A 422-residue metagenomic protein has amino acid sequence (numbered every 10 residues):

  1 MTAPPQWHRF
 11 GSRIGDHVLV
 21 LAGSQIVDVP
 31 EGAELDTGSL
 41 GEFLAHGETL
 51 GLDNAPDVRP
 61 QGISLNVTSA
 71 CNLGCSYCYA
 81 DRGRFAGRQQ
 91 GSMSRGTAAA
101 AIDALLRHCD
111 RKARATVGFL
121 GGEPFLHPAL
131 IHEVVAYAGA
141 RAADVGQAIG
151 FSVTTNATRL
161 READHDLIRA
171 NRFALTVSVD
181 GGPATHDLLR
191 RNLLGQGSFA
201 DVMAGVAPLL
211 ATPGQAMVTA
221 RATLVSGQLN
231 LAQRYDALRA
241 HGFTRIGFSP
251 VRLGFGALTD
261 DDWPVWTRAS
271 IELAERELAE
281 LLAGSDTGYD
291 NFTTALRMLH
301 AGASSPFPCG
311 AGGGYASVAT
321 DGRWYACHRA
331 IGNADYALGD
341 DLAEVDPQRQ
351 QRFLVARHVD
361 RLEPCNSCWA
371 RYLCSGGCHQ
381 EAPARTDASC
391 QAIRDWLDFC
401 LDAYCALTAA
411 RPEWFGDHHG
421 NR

Functional and structural regions predicted by a protein language model:
T2-S64: N-terminal [4Fe-4S]-dependent radical SAM core
I14, I331-R422: Flexible mid-to-C-terminal extensions adjoining Fe-S/redox cofactors in radical SAM and related proteins
L19, E280-I331, R361, N366-H379: C-terminal accessory regions of radical SAM enzymes
V58, S64-G96: Canonical Radical SAM [4Fe-4S] cluster-binding loop centered on the CxxxCxxC motif and its immediate flanking residues
Y79-R84, Q215, W369-L373, P383: Detector for the c-type heme attachment site
R84, R88-S92, L188-Q196, A384: Short glycine-enriched, charge-decorated loop/helix-capping segments at active-site entrances that position
A98, I102-G118, H127-P250: Radical SAM/AdoMet-radical enzyme domain recognition
L188-A200, A207, A211-A311, A334: Radical SAM enzyme [4Fe-4S]-AdoMet core and its adjacent flexible, acidic and glycine-rich loops/tails across
